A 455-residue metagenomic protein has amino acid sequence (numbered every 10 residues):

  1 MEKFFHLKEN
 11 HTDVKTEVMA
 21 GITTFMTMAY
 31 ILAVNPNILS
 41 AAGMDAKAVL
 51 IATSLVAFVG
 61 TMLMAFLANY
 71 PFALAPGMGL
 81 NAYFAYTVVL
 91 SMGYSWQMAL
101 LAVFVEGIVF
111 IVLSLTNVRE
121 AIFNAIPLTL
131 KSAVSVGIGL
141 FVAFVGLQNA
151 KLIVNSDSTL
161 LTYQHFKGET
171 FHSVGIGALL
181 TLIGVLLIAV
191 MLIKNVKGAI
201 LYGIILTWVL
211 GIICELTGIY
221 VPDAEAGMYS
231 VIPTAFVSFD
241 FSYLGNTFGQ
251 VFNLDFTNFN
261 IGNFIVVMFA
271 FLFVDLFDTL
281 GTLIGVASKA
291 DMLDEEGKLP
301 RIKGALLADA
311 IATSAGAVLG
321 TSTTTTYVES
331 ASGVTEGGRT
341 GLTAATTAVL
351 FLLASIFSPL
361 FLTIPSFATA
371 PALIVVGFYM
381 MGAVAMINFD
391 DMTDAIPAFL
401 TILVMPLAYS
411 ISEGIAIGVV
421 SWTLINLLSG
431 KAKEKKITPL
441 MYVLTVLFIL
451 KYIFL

Functional and structural regions predicted by a protein language model:
M1-A48, Q164-K167, I204, W208-I302 (+1 more regions): Helix-loop-helix hairpins and the membrane-proximal interhelical loops of multi-pass alpha-helical transport proteins
M1-N35, V56, G77-Y86, L90-I138 (+1 more regions): Helix-loop-helix junctions within the multi-pass membrane cores of secondary transporters/permeases
H11, K15, I183, I265-F269 (+3 more regions): Alpha-helical membrane-protein architecture signal
V18, I38, I122, G198 (+3 more regions): Residue-level signature of catalytic and energy-coupling elements of molecular machines, predominantly ATP/GTP-dependent
G43-M62: Loop-to-helix transition at the N-terminal end of transmembrane alpha-helices
A46-K47, F72, W96, I411: Membrane-helix interface/capping residues of multi-pass secondary transporters
G60-A73, A189-L192, A270-D278, D309-L319 (+3 more regions): Transmembrane alpha-helix interface/packing and boundary motifs in multi-pass membrane proteins, characterized by
M92-V209, A345-L455: Membrane-embedded alpha-helical modules
